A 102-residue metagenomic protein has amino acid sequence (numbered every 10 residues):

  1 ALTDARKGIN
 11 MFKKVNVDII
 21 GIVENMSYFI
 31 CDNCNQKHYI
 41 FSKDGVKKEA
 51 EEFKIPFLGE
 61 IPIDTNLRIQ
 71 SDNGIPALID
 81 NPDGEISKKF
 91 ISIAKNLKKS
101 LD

Functional and structural regions predicted by a protein language model:
A1-K7: Conserved Switch II/interswitch segment of TRAFAC-class P-loop GTPases
M11-D102: C-terminal lobe/tail of nucleotide-utilizing enzymes
